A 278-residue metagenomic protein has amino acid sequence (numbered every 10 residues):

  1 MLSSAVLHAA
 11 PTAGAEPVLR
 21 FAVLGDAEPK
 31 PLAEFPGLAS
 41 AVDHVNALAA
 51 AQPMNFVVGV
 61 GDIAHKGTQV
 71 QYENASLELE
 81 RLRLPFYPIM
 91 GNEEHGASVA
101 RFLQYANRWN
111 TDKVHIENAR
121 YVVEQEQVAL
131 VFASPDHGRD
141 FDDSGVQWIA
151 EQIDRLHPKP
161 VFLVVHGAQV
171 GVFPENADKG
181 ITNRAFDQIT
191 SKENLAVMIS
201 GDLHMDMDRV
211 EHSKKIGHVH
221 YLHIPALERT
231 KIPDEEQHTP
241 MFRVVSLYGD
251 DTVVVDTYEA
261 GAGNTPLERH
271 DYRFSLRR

Functional and structural regions predicted by a protein language model:
M1-S4: Bacterial N-terminal signal peptides
A9-N74, R278: N-terminal active-site segment of His-dependent metallophosphoesterases
P11, A15, R243-R278: A short C-terminal boundary segment appended to hydrolase-like catalytic domains
F21-V23, V57-G59, P88-I89, L163 (+1 more regions): Residue-level marker for buried hydrophobic side chains located in beta-strands that build the well-ordered beta-sheet
D26, G61-D62, G91-N92, H166 (+1 more regions): Active-site glycine-centered loops adjacent to acidic/histidine catalytic or metal-binding residues that shape
K30-P31, I63, L130-D140, V170-E175: Surface-exposed cleft-lining segments at the edges of enzyme active sites
T68-E151, R155-P160, I181-V197, M205-Y248 (+2 more regions): Extended active-site neighborhood of metal-dependent phosphoesterases/phosphodiesterases
R155-P174: Short acidic, glycine-rich surface-loop motifs adjacent to enzyme active sites
